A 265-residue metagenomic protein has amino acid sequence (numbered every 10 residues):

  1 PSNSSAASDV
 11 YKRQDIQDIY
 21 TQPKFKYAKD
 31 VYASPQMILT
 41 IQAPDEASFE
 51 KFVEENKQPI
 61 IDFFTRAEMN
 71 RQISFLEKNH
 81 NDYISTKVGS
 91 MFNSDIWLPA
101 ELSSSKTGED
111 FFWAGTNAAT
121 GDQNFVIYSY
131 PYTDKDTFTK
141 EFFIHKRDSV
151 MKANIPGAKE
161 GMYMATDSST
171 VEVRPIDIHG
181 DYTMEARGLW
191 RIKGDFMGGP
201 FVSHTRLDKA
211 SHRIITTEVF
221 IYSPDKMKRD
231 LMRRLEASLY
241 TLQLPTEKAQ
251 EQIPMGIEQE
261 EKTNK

Functional and structural regions predicted by a protein language model:
P1-A7, Y11: Single conserved hydrophobic/aromatic residue that forms the stacking wall/gate of nucleotide- or nucleobase-binding
V10, T116-A119, L189-R191: Secondary-structure transition/turn motif
R13-M69, E172-T263: Short, well-structured beta-strand
I61, T65-N79, Y83-T86, F112-F125: Charge-rich, low-complexity N-terminal segments
E77-K106, L242: N-terminal "mature-domain start" segment
S90, L98, T170, G199-F201: Residues that act as N-cap/strand-start positions at coil-to-secondary-structure junctions
P99-A158, M162: Secretory pathway targeting signatures of secreted, lumenal, and periplasmic proteins
G161-E172: A short, amphipathic edge element
